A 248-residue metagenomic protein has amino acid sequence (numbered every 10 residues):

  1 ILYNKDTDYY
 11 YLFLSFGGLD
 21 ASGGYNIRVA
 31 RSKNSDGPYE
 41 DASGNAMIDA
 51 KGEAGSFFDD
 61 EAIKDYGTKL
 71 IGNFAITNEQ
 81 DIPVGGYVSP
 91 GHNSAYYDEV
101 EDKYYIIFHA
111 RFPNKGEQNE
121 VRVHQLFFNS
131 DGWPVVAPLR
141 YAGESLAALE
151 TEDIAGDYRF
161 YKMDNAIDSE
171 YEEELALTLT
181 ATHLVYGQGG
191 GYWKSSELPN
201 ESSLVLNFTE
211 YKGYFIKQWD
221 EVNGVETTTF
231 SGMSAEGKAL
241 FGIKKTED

Functional and structural regions predicted by a protein language model:
I1-D248: Carbohydrate-active catalytic/glycan-binding domains of CAZyme proteins, especially the secreted or lumenal ectodomains
